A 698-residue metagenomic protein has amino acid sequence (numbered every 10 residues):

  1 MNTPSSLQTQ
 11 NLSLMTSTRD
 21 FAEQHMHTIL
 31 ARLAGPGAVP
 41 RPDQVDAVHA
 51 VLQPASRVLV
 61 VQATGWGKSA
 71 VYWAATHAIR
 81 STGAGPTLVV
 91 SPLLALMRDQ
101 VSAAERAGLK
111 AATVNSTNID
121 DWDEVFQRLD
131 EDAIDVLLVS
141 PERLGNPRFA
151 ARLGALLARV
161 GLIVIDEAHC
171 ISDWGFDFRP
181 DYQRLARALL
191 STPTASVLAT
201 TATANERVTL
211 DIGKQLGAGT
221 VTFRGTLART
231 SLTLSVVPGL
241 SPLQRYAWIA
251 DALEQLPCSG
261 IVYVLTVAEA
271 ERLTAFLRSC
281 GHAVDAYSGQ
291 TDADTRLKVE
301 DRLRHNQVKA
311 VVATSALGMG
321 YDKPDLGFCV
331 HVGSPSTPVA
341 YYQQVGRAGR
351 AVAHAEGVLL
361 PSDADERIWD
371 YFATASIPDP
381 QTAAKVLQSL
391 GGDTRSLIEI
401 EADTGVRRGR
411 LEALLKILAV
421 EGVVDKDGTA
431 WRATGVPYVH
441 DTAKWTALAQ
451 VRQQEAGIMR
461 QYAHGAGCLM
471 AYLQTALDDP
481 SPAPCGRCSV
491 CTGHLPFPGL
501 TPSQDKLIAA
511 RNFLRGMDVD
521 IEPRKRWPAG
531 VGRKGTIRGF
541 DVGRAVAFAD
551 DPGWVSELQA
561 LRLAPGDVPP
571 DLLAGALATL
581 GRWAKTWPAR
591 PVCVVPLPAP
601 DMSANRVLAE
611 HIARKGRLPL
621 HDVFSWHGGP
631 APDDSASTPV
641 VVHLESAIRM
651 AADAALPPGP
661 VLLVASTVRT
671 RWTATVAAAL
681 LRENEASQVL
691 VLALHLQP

Functional and structural regions predicted by a protein language model:
M1, S5-L14: Short, basic, low-complexity termini and linkers enriched in Ser/Thr/Gly/Pro that act as targeting/leader peptides
T16-Q24, T28-A31, A38-S69, A74-R80 (+3 more regions): Helicase motor core with emphasis on the C-terminal RecA-like subdomain
W73-A74, A78, D211, H611 (+2 more regions): Active-site signature of alpha/beta-hydrolase-fold catalytic machinery across serine- and Asp/Cys-nucleophile hydrolases
S116, G225-L227, G289, V595 (+1 more regions): A short, structured active-site edge motif that brings together acidic residues
L232, L507-C593, M602, R606 (+5 more regions): Active-site-facing substrate-recognition patch
V267-A268, T291, V595-N605: Acidic, metal-coordinating catalytic cores used for nucleic-acid/nucleotide bond scission and strand-transfer chemistry
V308, V330, S334-Q343, G349-V542: C-terminal accessory region of SF2 helicases/translocases
T492, A509-F513, T675-P698: PRPP-dependent phosphoribosyltransferase catalytic core
